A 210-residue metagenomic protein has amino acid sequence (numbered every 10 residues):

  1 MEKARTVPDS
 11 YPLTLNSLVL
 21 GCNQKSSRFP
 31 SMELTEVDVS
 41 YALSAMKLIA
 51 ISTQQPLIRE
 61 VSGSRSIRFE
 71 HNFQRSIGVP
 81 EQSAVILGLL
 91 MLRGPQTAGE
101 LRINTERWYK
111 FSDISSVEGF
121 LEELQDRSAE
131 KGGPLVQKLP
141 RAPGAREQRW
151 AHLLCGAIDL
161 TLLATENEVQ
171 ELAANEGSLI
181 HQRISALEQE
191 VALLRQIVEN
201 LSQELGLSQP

Functional and structural regions predicted by a protein language model:
M1-R5, D9, L43-P80: Intrinsically disordered, low-complexity serine/threonine- and proline-rich regulatory segments
M1-Y11, G78-P95, L121, Q125-D126: Positively charged, polyanion-binding regions of nucleic-acid-associated proteins
V7-E33, P95-F111: Short acidic, hydrophobic short linear motifs in intrinsically disordered regions
S40-S62, L121-A142: A short, conserved structural fragment
G63-E100, R146-L179: Short, amphipathic alpha-helical interaction segments positioned at domain boundaries
I86, G99-P134, K138-L139: A contiguous pocket-lining binding segment that forms or flanks enzyme active sites
N104, L139-E147, A151-L154, Q196-P210: Helical coiled-coil/dimerization "stalks" and their immediately adjacent regulatory linkers at helix->disorder
V169, A173-Q209: Amphipathic alpha-helical oligomerization/assembly segments
